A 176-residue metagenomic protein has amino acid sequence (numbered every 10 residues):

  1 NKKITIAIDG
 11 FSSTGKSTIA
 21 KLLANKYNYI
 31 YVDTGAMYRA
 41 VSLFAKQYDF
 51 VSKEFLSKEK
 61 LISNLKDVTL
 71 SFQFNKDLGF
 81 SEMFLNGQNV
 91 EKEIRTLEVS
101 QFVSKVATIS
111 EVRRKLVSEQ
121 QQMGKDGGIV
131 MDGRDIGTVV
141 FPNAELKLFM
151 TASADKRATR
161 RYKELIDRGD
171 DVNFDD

Functional and structural regions predicted by a protein language model:
T5: Walker A (P-loop) ATP-phosphate-binding motif of ABC ATPase nucleotide-binding domains
I8: Hydrophobic anchor at the beta1->P-loop junction of P-loop NTPases
S13-T14: ATP-binding Walker
S17: Walker A/P-loop
A24-D33, Q47-S52: Post-Walker A helix-loop "phosphate-sensing" segment adjacent to the P-loop in P-loop NTPases
M37-G128, V140, D155, T159 (+1 more regions): ATP-dependent small-molecule kinase phosphotransfer cores that center on conserved nucleotide phosphate-binding segments
I129, E145-F149: Short, well-ordered beta-strand core segments
